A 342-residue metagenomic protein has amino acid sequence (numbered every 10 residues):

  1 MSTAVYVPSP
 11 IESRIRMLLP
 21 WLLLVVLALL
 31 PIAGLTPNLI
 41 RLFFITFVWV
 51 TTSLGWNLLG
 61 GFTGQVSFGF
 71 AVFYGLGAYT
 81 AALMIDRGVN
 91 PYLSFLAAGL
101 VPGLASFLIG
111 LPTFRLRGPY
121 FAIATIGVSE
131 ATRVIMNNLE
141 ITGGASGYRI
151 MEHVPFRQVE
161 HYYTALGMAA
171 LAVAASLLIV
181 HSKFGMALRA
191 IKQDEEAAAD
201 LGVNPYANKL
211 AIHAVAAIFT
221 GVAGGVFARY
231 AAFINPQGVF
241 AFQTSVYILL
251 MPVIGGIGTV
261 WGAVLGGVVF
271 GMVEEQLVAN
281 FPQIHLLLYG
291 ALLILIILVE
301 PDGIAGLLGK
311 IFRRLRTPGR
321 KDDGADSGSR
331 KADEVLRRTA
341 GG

Functional and structural regions predicted by a protein language model:
M1-T51, T80, R87-S94, G341-G342: Membrane-interfacial amphipathic/re-entrant helices at transmembrane-helix boundaries
M1-V26, Q193, D200-A207, L277-G342: Cytosolic-side transmembrane-helix boundaries in multi-pass membrane proteins
P31, L35-D86, L111-F121, E195-A199 (+2 more regions): Single transmembrane alpha-helix segments in multi-pass membrane proteins
F43, S67, T80, S106 (+12 more regions): Generic structural signal for small/hydrophobic residues in well-ordered secondary structure, especially within
A78, G88-E130, L265-V268: Alpha-helical transmembrane segments within multi-pass membrane transporters and channels
L96, L210-V299: Transmembrane alpha-helical segments in multi-pass inner-membrane proteins
T125-Q158, T164, G185, E196 (+2 more regions): Extracellular/periplasmic helix-loop junction at the C-terminal end of a transmembrane helix in multi-pass membrane
Q158-P236: Helix-loop-helix "hairpin" substructures at the membrane interface of multi-pass membrane proteins
